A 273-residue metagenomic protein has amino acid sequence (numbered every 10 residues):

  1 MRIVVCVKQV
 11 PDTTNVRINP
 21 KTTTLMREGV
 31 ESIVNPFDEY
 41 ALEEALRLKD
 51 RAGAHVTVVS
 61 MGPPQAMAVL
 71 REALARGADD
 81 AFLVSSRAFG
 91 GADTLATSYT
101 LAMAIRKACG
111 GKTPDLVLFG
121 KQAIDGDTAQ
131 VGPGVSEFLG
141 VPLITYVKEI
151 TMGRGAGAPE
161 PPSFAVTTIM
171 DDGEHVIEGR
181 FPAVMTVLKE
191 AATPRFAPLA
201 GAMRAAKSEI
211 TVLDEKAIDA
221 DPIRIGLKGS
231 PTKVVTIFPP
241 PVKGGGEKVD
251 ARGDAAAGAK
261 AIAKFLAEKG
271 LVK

Functional and structural regions predicted by a protein language model:
M1-K273: N-terminal glycine-rich FAD/FM-binding segment characteristic of electron-transfer flavoproteins
